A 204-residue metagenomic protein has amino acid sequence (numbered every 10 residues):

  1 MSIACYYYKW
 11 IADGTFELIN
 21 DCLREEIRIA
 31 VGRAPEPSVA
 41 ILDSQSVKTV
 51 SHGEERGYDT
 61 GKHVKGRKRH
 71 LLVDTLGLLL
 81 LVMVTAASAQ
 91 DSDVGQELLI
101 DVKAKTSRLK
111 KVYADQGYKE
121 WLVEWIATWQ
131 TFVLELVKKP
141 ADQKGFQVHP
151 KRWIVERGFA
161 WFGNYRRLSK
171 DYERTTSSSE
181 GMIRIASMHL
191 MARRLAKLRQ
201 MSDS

Functional and structural regions predicted by a protein language model:
M1-S204: Short alpha-helical elements
